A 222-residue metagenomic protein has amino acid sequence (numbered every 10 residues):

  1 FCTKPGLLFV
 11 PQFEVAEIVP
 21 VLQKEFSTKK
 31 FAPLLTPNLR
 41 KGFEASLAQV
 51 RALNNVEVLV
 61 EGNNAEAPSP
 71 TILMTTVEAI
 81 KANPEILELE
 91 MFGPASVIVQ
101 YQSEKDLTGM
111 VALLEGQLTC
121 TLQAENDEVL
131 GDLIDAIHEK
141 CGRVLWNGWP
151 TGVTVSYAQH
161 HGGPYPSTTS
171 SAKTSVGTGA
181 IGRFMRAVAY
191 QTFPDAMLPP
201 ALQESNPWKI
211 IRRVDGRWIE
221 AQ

Functional and structural regions predicted by a protein language model:
F1-C2: Extended low-complexity, polyampholyte segments enriched in Ser/Thr/Pro and acidic residues
P5-F13, N38-A45, G62-E66, N126-E128 (+2 more regions): A glycine-rich phosphate-binding loop feature that marks nucleotide/adenosyl-phosphate handling sites
F9-L118: NAD(P)-dependent aldehyde/semialdehyde dehydrogenase
V50, Y165, I211-R213: Short alpha-helix boundary/capping motifs
A65, E104-L198: C-terminal core of ALDH-fold dehydrogenases
A187-Q222: Structural signal for terminal/edge beta-strands and the immediately following C-terminal loop/tail that closes
